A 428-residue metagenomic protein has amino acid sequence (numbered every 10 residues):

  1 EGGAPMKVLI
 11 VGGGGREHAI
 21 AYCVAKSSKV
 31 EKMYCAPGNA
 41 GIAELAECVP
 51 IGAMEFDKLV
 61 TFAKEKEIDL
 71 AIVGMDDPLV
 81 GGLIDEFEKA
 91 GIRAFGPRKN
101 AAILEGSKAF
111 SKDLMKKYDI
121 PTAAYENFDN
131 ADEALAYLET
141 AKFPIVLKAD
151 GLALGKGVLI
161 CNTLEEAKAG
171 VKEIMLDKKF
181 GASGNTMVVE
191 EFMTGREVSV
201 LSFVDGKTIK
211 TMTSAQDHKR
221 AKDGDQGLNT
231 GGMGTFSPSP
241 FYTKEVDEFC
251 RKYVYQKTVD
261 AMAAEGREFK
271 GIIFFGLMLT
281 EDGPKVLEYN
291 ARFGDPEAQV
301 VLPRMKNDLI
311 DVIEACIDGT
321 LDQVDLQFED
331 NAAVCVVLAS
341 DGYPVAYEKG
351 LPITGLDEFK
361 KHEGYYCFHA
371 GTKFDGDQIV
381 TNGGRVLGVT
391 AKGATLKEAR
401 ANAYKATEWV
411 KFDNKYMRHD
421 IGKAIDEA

Functional and structural regions predicted by a protein language model:
G3-K99: ATP-binding N-terminal substructure of ATP-dependent carboxylate-amine bond-forming enzymes
L9-I10, E105-M187, Q216, P240 (+1 more regions): Active-site nucleotide/adenylate-binding loops and adjacent lid/helix of ATP-dependent enzymes
A25-K26, G41-A43, F95, K117-D119 (+12 more regions): Solvent-exposed alpha-helices and their adjacent loops that cap or buttress functional pockets in soluble metabolic
A43-L45, K58-V60, I103-A109, K222-D223 (+1 more regions): Short, charged, surface-exposed secondary-structure boundary motifs
C161-A298: Internal nucleotide-binding/catalytic subdomain
R251-I273, N290-H362, D375: Active-site "cap" helix and flanking loop/linker of ATP-utilizing ligase/carboxylase catalytic domains
T372-G376, V380-A428: Generic C-terminus detector
